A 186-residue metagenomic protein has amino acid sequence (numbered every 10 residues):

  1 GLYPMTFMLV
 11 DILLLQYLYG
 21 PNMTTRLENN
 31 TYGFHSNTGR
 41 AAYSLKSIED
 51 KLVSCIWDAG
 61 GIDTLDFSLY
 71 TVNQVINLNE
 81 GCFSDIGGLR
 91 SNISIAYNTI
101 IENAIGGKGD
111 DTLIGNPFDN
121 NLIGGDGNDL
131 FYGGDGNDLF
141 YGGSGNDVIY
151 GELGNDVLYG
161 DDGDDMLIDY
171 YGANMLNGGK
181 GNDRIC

Functional and structural regions predicted by a protein language model:
G1-I105, V157: Extracellular (secreted or membrane-anchored) zinc-dependent metallopeptidases, primarily metzincins but also closely
E49, D58, F67-L69, G106 (+8 more regions): Glycine-centered beta-turn/loop sites at beta-strand termini
V75-N77, N121, L130, L139: Extracellular low-complexity Ser/Thr/Asn/Gly-rich intrinsically disordered segments
S84-G87, L113-I114, F118, I123: Leucine-rich, hydrophobic repeat-scaffold detector
I100, P117-N120, Y171-G172: Short "repeat-start/strand-capping" segments in structured domains, especially the N-termini of parallel beta-helix
L167-I168, R184-C186: Beta-strand-rich extracellular passenger or scaffold domains
